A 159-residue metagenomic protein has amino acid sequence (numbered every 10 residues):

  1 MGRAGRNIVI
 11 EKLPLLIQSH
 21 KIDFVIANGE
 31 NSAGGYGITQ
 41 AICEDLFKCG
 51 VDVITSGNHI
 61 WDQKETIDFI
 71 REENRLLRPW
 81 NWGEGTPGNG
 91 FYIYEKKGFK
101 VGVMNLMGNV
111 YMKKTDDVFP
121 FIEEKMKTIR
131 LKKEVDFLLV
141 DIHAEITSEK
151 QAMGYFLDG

Functional and structural regions predicted by a protein language model:
M1-G159: Acidic, metal/ion-coordinating pockets
